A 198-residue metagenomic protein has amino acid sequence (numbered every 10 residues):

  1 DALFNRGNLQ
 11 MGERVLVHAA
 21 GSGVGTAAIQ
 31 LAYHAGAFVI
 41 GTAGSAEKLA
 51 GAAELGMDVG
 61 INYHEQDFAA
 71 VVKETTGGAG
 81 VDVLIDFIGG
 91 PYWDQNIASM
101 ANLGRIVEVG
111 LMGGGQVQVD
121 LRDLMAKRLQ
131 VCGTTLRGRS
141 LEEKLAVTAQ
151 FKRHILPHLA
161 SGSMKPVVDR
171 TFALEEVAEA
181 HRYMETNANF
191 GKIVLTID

Functional and structural regions predicted by a protein language model:
D1-Q66: Mid-domain Rossmann-like dinucleotide-binding core that forms the NAD(H)/NADP(H) cofactor-binding site
M11-E13, V81, L103: Phosphate-coordination loops involved in phosphoryl transfer and adenosine-cofactor binding
L16, I61, L84-I85, V107: N-terminal Rossmann-like NAD(P) cofactor-binding module of classical short-chain dehydrogenase/reductase
G21, E65, I88-G89, G110-L111: Short glycine-/small-residue-rich Rossmann-like dinucleotide-binding loops
A43, P91-S163, T196-D198: Glycine-rich phosphate-binding loop and adjacent beta-alpha segment of Rossmann(oid) nucleotide-cofactor-binding
F68-G78: Short amphipathic alpha-helix with an adjacent loop that forms part of the alpha/beta core around
S161-T171, A178-D198: C-terminal capping/lid region of NAD(P)-dependent oxidoreductase domains
